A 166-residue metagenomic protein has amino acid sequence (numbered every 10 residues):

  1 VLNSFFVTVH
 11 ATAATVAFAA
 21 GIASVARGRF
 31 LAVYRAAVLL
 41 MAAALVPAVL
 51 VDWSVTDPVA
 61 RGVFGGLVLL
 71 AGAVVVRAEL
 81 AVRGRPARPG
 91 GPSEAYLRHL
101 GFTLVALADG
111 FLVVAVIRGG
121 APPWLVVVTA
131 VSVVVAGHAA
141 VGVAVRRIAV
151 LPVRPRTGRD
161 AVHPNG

Functional and structural regions predicted by a protein language model:
L2-G166: Alpha-helical membrane insertion/targeting regions
